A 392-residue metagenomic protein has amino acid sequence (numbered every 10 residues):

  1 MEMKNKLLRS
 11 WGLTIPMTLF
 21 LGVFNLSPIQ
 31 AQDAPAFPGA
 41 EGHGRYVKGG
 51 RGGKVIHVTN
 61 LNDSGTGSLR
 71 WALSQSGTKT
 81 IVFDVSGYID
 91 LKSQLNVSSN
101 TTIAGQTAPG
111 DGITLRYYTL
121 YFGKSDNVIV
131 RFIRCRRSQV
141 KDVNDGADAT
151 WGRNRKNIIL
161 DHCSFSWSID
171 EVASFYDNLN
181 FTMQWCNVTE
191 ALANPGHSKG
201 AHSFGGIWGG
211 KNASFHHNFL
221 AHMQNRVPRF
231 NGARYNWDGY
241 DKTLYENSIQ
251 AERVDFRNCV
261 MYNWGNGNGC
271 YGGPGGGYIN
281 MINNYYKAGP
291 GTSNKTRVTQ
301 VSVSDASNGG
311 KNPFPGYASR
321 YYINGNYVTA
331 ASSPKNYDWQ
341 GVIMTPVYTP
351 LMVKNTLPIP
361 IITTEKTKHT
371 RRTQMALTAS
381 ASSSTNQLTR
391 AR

Functional and structural regions predicted by a protein language model:
M1-R9: N-terminal secretory signal peptides that target proteins for export/translocation
G12-N25: Bacterial N-terminal signal peptides
P28-D33: Boundary at the C-terminal end of the N-terminal hydrophobic targeting segment
P35-I81: Acidic Gly/Asp/Thr-rich repetitive segments characteristic of extracellular carbohydrate-active and adhesion proteins
E41-G42, K54, Y286-R392: Long, contiguous C-terminal flanking segments immediately downstream of a protein's structured core
N62-S64, S86-Y88, T107-G110, G289-T292 (+1 more regions): Acidic glycine-/aspartate-rich tracts in secreted/extracellular proteins
R70-G77, Y88-A104, D111-F132, R137-K156 (+1 more regions): Extracellular beta-strand-rich solenoid/capping regions of secreted or surface-exposed proteins that bind or remodel
N100-G105, D126-R137, N154-W167, L179-H197 (+3 more regions): Right-handed parallel beta-helix
